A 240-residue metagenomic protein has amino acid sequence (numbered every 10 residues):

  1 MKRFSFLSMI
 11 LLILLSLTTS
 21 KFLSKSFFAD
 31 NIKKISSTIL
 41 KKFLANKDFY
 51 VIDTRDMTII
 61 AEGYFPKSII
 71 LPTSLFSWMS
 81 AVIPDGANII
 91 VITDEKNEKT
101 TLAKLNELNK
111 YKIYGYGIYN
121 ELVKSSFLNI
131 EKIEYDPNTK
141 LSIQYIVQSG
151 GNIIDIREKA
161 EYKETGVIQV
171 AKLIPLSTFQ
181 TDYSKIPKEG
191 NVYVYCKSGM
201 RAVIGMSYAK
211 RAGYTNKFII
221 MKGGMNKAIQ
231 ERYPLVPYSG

Functional and structural regions predicted by a protein language model:
R3-F4, L14-N31, M57-N152, I156-Y193 (+1 more regions): Rhodanese-like catalytic fold shared by cysteine-dependent sulfurtransferases and DSP/PTP-type phosphatases
K25, A45-N46, Y50: Tandem CBS (Cystathionine beta-synthase) repeat/Bateman regulatory domains
F27, N31-S36, K41-F43: C-terminal accessory/connector segments of nucleic-acid motor ATPases
I39-K47, Q144-S149: A short acidic-Thr-Gly-centered motif at the start of a beta-strand
D53: Phosphate-rich cofactor/ligand-interacting catalytic cores and adjacent structured alpha/beta frameworks
